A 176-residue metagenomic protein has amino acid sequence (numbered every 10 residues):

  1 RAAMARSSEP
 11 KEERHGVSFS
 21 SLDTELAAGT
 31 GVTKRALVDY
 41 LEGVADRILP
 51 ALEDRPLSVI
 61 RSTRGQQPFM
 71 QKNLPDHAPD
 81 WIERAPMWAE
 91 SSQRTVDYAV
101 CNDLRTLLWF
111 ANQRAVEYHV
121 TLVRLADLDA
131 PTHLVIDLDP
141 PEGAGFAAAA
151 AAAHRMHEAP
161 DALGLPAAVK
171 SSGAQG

Functional and structural regions predicted by a protein language model:
R1-P10: Intrinsically disordered, low-complexity regulatory tails
P10-T132: Active-site loop/lid in soluble adenylation, ligation, and acyl-transfer enzymes
T24-L26, G143, G176: Generic "edge-of-domain/loop-turn" microfeature
Q66, A174-G176: Short acidic/glycine-enriched loop/turn segments that link adjacent beta-strands
A99-A174: Signature for HUH/AEP ssDNA processing cores
